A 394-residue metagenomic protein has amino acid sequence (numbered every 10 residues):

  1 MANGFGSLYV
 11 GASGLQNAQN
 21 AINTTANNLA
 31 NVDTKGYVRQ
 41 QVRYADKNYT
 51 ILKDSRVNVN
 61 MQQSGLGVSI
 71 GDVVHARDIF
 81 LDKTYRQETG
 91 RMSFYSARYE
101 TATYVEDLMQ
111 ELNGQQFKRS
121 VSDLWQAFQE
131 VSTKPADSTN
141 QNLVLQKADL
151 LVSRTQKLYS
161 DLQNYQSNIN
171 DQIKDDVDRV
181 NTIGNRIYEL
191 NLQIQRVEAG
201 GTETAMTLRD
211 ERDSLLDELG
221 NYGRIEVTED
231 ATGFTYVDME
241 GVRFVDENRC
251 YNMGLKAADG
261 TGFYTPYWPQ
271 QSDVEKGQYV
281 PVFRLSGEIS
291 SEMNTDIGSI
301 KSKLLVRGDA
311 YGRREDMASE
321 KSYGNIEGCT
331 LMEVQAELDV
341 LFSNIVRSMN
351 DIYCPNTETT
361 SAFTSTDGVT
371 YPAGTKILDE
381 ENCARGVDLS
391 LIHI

Functional and structural regions predicted by a protein language model:
M1-I392: Structural signature of extracellular appendage/secretion-system components
